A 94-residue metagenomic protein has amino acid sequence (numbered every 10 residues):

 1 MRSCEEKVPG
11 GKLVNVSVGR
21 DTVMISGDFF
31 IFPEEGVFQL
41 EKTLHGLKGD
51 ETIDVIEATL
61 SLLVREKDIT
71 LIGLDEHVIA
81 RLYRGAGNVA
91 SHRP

Functional and structural regions predicted by a protein language model:
M1, R93-P94: Short, low-complexity, intrinsically disordered N-terminal peptides in bacterial proteins
M1-V23: Structured beta-strand/loop patches that form or line metal/cofactor-binding pockets in enzymes
K7, D28-F30, T70-G73: Residue-level preference for alpha-helix termini and adjacent loops
V18, I25, I69-L71: Hydrophobic transmembrane signal anchors and adjacent membrane-proximal interface regions, especially in viral
R20-L60: A hydrophobic, small-residue-rich beta->alpha segment in the mid-to-C-terminal subdomain of diverse proteins
K48, V55-R93: Acidic, low-complexity intrinsically disordered segments
